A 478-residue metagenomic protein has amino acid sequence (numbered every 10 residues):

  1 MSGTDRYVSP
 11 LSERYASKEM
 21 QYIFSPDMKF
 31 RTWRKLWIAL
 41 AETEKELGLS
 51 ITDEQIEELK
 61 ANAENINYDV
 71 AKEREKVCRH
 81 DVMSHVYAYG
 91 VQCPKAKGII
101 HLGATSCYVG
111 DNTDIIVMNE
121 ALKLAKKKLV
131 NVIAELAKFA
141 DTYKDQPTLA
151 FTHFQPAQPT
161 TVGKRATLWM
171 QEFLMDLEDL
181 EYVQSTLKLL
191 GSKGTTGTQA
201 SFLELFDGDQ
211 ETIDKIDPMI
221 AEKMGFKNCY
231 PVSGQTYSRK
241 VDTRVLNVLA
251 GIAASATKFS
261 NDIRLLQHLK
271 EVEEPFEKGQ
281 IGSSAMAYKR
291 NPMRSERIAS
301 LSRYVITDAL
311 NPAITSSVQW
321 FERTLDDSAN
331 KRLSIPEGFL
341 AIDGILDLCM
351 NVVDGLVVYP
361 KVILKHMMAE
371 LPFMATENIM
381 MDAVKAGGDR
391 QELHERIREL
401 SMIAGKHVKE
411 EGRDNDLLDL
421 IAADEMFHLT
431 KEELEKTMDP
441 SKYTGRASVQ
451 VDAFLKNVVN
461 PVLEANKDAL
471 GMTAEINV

Functional and structural regions predicted by a protein language model:
S2-A200, F206-A221, G282-S283, M293-R297 (+3 more regions): A helix-coil-helix interface module used to build multimeric assemblies and to scaffold catalytic/cofactor sites
Q21-S25, V70-K72, Q280-S300, E322-E337 (+4 more regions): Short beta-alpha connecting loops at secondary-structure transitions that line or flank enzyme active sites
L40-T43, A125, L129-V132, L136-F139 (+13 more regions): Amphipathic alpha-helices that form helix-helix packing interfaces
D141-G163, E273-K289, E322-A329, D354-M374: Glycine-rich cofactor-pocket loops
P218-Q235: A short, charged helix-loop
T236-E271, Q280-A341: A conserved active-site cap/scaffold subdomain adjacent to cofactor or substrate pockets
E273, R396-I403: Active/binding-pocket-proximal capping segment
Y304-R390, R396: Long, amphipathic alpha-helical stalk/connector segments used for oligomerization, subunit docking, or mechanical
